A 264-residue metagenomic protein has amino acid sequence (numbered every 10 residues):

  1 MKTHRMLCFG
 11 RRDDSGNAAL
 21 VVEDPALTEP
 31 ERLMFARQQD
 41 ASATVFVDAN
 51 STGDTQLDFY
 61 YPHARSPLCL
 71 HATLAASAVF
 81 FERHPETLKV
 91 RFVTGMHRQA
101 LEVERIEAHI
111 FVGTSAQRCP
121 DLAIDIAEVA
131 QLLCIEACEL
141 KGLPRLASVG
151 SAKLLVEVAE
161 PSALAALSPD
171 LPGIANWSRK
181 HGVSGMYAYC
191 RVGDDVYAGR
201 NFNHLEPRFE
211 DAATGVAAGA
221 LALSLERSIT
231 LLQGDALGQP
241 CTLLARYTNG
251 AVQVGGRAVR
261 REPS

Functional and structural regions predicted by a protein language model:
M1-F59, V149, A251, G255: ATP-binding N-lobe of GHMP and related small-molecule kinases
C8-R11, F59-P67, H204-D211: A short glycine/serine-rich beta->alpha loop
N17-A18, S42, S151-K153, V183-M186 (+1 more regions): Short, surface-exposed beta-edge/turn micro-motifs
V21-V22, V156, A188: Short, hydrophobic beta-strand segments that form beta-sheet elements in well-ordered domains
F35-Q38, Q131-L132, W177: Residues that form generic nucleotide/phosphate-binding pockets
Q38, R83, K180-H181, S224: Alpha-helix C-cap/termination motif
S42-Q56, G173-P207, L232-G256: Conserved phosphate-donor
D54, Y60-A163, L167-A175, A213-S264: Acidic, low-complexity central loop/insert segments
